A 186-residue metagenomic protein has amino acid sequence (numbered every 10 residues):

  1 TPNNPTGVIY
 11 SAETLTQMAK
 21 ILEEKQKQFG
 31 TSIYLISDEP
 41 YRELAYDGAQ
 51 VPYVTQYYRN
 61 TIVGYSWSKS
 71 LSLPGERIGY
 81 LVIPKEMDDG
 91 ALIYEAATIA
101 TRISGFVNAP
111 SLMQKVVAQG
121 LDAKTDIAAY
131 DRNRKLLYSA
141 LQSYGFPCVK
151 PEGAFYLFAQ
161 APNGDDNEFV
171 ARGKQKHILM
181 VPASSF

Functional and structural regions predicted by a protein language model:
T1-F186: PLP-dependent class I/II
